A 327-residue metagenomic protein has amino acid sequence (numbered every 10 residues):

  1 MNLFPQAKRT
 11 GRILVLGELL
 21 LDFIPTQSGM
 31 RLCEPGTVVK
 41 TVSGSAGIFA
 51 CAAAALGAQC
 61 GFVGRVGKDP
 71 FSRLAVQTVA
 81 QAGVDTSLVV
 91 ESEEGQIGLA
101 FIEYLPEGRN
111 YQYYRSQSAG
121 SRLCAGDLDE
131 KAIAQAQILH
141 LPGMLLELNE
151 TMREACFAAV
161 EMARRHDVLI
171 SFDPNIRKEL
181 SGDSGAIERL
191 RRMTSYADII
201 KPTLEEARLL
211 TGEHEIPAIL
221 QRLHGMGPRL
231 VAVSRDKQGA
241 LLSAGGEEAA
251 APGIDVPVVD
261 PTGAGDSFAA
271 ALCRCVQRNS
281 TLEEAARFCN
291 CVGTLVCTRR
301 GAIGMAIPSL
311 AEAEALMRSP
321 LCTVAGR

Functional and structural regions predicted by a protein language model:
M1-L14, E161, G212-R327: Conserved phosphate-binding/catalytic region of the ribokinase-like
N2-D85, V259, T323-R327: Glycine-rich phosphate/adenosyl-contacting loop at the front of the ribokinase-like
G17-L19, M144, P174, S267: Active-site metal-binding loops of divalent metal-dependent hydrolases
A53, T203, G265: Short, conserved phosphate/pyrophosphate- and ester-handling motifs at nucleotide-, phospho-/glycolipid
Q59-G143, E314-R327: Conserved N-terminal subdomain of the carbohydrate kinase-like
K131-A132, R192-M193, H224: Structural alpha-helical scaffold elements that stabilize or flank donor/cofactor-binding regions in carbohydrate
I138, M144-Q221, Q238-A240: Conserved beta-alpha-beta core of the PfkB/ribokinase-like small-molecule kinase fold
